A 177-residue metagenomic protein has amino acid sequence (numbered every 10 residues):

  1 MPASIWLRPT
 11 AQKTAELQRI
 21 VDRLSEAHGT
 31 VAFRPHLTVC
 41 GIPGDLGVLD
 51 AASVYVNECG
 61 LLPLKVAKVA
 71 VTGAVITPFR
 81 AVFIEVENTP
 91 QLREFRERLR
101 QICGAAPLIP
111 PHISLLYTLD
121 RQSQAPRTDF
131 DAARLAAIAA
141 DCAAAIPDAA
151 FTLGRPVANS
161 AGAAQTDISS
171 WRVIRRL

Functional and structural regions predicted by a protein language model:
M1-V69, E85-A150, S160-L177: Basic, often amphipathic N-terminal segments
G73-V82: Short, basic/glycine-rich phosphate-binding loops at helix/coil junctions that contact nucleotide phosphates
V75, A158-A161: Flexible glycine/acidic-rich beta-alpha junction loops that bind and position SAM and/or redox cofactors in anaerobic
G154-P156: Extended polysaccharide-engagement surfaces of secreted carbohydrate-active enzymes
